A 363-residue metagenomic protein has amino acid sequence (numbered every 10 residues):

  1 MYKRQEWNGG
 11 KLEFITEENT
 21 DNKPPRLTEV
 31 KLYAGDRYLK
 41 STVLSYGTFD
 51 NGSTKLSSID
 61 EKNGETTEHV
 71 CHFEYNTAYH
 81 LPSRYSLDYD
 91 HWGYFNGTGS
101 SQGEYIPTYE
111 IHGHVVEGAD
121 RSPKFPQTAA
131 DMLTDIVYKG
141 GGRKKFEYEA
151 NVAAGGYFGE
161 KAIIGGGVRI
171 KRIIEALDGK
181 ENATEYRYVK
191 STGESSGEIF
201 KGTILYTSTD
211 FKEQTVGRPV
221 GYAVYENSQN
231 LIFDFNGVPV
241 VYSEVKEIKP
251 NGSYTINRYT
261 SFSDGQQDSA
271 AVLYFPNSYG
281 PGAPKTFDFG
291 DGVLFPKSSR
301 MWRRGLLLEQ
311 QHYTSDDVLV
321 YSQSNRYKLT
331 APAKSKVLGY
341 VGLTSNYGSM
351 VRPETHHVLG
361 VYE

Functional and structural regions predicted by a protein language model:
K3-E363: Non-catalytic interaction/targeting regions
